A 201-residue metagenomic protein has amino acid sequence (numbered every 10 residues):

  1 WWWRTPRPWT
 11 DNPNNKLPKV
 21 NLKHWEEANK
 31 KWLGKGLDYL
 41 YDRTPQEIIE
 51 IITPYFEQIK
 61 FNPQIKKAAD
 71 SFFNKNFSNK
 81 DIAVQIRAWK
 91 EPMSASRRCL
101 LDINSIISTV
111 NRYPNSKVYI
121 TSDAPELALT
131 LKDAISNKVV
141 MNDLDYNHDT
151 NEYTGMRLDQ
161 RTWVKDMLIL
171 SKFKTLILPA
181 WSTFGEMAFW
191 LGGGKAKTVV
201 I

Functional and structural regions predicted by a protein language model:
W1-Y113: Secretory-pathway glycan-assembly enzymes, especially type II membrane glycosyltransferases that use nucleotide-sugar
T5-W9, E126-N137, M187: Short, aromatic/basic amphipathic alpha-helical patches
D81-I82, K117, T175: Structural motif
R87-E91, D123-L127, D145-N147, S182-F184: Short, solvent-exposed loop/turn segments at secondary-structure junctions
L100-L101, N137-F173: Donor nucleotide-activated moiety binding/catalytic core segment of transferases that use nucleotide-activated donors
S108-K117, D133-N142, K195-K197: Structural alpha-beta junctions
Y119-T121: Short internal beta-strands
W163-I201: A donor-sugar binding/catalytic signature common to diverse glycosyltransferases and related nucleotide-sugar
